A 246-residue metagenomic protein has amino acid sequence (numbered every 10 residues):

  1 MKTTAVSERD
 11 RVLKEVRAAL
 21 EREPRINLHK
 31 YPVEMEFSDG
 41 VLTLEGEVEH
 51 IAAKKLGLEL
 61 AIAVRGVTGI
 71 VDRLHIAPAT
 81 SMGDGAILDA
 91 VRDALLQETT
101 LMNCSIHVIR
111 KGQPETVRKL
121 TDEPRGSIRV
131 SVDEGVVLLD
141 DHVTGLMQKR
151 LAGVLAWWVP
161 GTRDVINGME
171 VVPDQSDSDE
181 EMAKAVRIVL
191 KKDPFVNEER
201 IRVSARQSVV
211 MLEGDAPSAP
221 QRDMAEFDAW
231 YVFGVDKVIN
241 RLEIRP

Functional and structural regions predicted by a protein language model:
M1-P246: N-terminal targeting leaders
